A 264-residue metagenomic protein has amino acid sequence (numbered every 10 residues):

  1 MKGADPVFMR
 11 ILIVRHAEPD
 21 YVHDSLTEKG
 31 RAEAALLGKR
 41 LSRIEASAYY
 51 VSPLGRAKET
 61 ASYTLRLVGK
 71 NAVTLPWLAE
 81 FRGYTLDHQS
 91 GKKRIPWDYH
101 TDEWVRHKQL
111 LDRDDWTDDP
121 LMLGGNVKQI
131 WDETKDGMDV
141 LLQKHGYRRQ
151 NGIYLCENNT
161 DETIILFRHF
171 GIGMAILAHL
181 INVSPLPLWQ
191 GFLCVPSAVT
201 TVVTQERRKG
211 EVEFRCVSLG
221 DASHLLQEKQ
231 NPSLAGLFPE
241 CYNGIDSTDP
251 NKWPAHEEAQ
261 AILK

Functional and structural regions predicted by a protein language model:
K2-V7, F81-I95, Y99, I153-T163 (+1 more regions): Acidic, low-complexity terminal tails and accessory targeting/binding regions of phosphate-metabolizing enzymes
D5, K39-D118: Phosphate-coordination/substrate-recognition cap region in phosphate-metabolizing enzymes
P6-T27: Mobile, glycine- and charge-enriched loop segments and immediately flanking short secondary-structure elements within
R10-V14, Y50, D161-R168: Beta-strand elements within well-structured catalytic alpha/beta cores of enzymes that handle phosphate/sulfate esters
V14, L75-W77, V217-L219: Conserved beta-strand termini and adjacent loop/short-helix elements that scaffold enzyme active sites in alpha/beta
A17, F170, G220-A222: Active-site metal-binding loops of divalent metal-dependent hydrolases
L26-L41: Short catalytic helix/loop segments, enriched in acidic residues and glycine and frequently bearing histidine
P120-I153: Internal catalytic-core helix/loop-beta-alpha segment that presents or stabilizes conserved functional determinants
